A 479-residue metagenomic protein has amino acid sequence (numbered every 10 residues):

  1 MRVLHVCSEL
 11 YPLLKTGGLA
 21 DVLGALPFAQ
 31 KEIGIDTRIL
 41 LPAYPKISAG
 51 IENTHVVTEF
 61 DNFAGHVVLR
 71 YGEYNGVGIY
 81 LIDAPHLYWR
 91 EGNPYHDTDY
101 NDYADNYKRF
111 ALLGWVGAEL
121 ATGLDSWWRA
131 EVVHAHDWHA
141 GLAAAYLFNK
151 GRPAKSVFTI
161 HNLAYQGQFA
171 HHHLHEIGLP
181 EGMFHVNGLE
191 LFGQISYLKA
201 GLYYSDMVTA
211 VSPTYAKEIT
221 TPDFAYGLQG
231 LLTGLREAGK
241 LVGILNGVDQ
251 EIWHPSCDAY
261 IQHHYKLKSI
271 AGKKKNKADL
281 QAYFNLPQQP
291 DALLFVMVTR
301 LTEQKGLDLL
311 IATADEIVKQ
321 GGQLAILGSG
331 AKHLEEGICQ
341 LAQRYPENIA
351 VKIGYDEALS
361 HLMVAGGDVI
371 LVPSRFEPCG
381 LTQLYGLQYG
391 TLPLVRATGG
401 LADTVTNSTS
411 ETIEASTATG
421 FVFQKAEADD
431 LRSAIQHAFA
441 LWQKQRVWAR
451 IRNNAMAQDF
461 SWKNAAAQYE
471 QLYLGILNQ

Functional and structural regions predicted by a protein language model:
M1-Q479: Catalytic cores of nucleotide-sugar-dependent glycosyltransferases that transfer UDP/GDP/TDP-activated
